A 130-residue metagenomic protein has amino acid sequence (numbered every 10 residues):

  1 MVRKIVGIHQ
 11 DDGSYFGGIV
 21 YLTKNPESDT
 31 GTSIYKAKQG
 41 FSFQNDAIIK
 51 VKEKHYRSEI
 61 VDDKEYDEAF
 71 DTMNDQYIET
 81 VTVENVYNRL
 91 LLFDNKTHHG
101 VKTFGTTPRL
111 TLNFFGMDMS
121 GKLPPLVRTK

Functional and structural regions predicted by a protein language model:
V2-K130: Catalytic core of non-heme Fe(II) oxygenases with the double-stranded beta-helix
